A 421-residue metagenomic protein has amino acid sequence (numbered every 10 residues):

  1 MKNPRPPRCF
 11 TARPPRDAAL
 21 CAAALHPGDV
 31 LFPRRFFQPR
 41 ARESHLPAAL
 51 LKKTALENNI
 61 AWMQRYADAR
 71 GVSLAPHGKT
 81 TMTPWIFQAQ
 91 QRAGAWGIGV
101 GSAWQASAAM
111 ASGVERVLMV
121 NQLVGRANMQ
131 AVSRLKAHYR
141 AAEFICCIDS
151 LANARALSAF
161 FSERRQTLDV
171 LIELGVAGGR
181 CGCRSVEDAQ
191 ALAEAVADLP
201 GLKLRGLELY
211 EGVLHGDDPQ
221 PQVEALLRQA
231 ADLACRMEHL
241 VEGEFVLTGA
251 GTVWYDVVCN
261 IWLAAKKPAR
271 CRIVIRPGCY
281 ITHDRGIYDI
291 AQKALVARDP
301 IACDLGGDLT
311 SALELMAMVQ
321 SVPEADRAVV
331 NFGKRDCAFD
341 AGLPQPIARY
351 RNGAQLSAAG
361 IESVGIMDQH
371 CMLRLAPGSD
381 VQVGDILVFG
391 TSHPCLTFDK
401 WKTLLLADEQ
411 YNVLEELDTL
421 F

Functional and structural regions predicted by a protein language model:
M1-R134, L417-F421: A charged N-terminal "starter" segment
A41-K53, E115-M119, A137-I145, D217-E224 (+1 more regions): Glycine-rich tight-turn/loop motif centered on a GG-T
L56, K79, A109, I172 (+5 more regions): Conserved, mostly hydrophobic/aromatic
V72-S73, E238-V246, F398-W401: Flexible, glycine/charged-enriched surface loops at secondary-structure junctions
A75-D217: Active-site-proximal beta-alpha core segment in soluble small-molecule metabolic enzymes
D169, G175-I301: Active-site loop/helix belt of alpha/beta enzymes
C279-Q355: Internal helical hairpin/lid segments
V322-F421: C-terminal accessory subdomain/extension
